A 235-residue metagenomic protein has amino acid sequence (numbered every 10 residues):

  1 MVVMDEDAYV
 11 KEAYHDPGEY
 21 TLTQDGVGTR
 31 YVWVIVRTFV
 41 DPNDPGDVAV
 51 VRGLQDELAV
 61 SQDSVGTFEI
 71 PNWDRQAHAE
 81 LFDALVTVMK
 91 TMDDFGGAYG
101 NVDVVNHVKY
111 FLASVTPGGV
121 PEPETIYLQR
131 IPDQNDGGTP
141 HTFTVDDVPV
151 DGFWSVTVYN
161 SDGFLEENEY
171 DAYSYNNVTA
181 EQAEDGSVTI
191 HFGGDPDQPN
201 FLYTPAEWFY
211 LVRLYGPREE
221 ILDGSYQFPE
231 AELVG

Functional and structural regions predicted by a protein language model:
V2-G235: A compositional/structural signature for long, glycine/proline-rich flexible linkers and loops on extracytoplasmic
